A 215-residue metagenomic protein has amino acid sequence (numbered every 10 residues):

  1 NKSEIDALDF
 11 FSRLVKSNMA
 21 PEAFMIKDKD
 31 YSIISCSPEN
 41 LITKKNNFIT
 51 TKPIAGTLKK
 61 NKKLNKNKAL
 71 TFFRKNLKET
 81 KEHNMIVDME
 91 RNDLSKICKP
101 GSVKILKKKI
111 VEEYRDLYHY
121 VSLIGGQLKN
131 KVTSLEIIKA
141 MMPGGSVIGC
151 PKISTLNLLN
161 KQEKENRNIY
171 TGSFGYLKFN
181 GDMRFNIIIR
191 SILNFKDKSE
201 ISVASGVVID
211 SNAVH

Functional and structural regions predicted by a protein language model:
N1-H215: Extended alpha-helical targeting/anchoring segments, especially N-terminal organellar/secretory targeting helices
